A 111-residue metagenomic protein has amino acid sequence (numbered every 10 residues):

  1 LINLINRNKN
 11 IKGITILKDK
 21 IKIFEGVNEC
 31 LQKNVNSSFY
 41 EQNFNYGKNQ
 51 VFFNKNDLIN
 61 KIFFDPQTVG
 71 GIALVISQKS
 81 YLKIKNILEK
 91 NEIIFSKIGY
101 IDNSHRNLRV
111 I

Functional and structural regions predicted by a protein language model:
L1-I111: Glycine-/charge-enriched secondary-structure boundary and capping motifs
